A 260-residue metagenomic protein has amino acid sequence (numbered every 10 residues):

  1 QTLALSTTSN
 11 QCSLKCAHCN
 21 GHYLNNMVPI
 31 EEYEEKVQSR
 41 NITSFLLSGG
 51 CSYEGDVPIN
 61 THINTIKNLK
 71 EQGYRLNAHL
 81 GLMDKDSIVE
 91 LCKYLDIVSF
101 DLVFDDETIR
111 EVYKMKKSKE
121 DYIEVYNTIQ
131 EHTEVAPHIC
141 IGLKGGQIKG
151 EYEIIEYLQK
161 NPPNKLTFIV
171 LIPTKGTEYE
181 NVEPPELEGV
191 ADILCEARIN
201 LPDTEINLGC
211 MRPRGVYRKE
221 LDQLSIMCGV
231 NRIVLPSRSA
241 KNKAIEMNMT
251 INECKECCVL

Functional and structural regions predicted by a protein language model:
L3, T8-S9, G21-V135, I148-Y152 (+1 more regions): Conserved Radical SAM active-site core
C12-C19: Short cysteine clusters
C16, L47, F100, A197 (+1 more regions): Conserved, mostly hydrophobic/aromatic
C51-Y53, L80-D84, F104-D106, I141-G145 (+3 more regions): Active-site-proximal loop/turn and secondary-structure-junction residues that shape catalytic pockets, frequently
L69-Y74, E134-P137, L201-I206, I226-C228: Short, surface-exposed connector motifs at secondary-structure boundaries
V112-M115, C140-I148, Y179-L187: Short, surface-exposed loop/turn motifs that are enriched in glycine and acidic residues and include a nearby proline
Y152, Q159-L260: Auxiliary Fe-S-binding modules of radical SAM enzymes
